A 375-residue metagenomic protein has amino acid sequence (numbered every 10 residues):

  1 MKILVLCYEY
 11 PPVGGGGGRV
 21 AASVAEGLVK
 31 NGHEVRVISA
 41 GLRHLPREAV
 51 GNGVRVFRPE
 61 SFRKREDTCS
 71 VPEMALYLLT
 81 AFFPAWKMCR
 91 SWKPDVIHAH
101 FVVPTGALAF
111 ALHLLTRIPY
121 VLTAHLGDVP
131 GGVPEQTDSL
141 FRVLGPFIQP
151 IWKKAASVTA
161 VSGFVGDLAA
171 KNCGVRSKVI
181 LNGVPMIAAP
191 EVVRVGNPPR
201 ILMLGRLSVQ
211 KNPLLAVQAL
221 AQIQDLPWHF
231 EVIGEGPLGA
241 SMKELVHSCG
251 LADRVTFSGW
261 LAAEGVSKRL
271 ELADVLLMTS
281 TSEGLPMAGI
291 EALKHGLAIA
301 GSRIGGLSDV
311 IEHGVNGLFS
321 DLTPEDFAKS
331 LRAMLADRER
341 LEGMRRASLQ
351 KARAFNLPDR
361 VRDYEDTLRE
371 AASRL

Functional and structural regions predicted by a protein language model:
M1-E48, N52: N-terminal subdomain of nucleotide-sugar transferases
G41, F164, G183: Carbohydrate-associated surface elements
T116-V121, V129-P150, M186: Nucleotide-sugar donor phosphate/pyrophosphate-binding loop at the beta->alpha transition of glycosyltransferases
L204-S208, P213, V217-F257, E264-G265: A conserved nucleotide-sugar
T281: Aromatic "clamp/platform" in nucleotide-sugar-dependent glycosyltransferases that forms part of the donor/acceptor
A298-G301: Short hydrophobic beta-strand element within catalytic cores of glycosyltransferases and related nucleotide-activated
H313-G314, L318-P324, A333-R338: Conserved acidic donor-binding segment of nucleotide-sugar-dependent glycosyltransferases
D326, R340-A354, D366: A short, well-ordered alpha-helix in the C-terminal region of glycosyltransferases
